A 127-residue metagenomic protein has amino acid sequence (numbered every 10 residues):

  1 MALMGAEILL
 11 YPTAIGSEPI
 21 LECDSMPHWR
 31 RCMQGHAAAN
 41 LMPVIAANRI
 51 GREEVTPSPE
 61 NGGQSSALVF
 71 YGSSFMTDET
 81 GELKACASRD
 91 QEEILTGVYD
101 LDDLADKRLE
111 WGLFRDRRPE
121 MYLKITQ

Functional and structural regions predicted by a protein language model:
A2-I94: CN hydrolase (nitrilase-like) catalytic-core segments centered on the catalytic cysteine and neighboring Lys/Glu
T13, G72-S73, T77, L101 (+2 more regions): Intrinsically disordered, low-complexity regions enriched in small/polar residues
R49, L104-Q127: Cysteine/selenocysteine-centered motifs that mediate thiol-based redox chemistry or coordinate metal-sulfur cofactors
Q91-L109: A short, polar/charged loop-to-alpha-helix boundary motif
